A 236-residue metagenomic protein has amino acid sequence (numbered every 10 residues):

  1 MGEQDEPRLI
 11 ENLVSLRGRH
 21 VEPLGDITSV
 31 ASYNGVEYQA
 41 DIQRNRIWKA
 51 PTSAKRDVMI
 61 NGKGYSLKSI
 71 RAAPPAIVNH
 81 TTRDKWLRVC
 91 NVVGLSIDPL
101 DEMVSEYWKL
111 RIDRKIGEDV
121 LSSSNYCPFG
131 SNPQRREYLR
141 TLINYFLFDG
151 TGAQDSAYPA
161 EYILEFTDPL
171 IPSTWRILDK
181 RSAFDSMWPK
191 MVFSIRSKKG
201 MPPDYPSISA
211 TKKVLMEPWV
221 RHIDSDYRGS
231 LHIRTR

Functional and structural regions predicted by a protein language model:
M1-R56, I60, S69-R236: Short, positively charged
